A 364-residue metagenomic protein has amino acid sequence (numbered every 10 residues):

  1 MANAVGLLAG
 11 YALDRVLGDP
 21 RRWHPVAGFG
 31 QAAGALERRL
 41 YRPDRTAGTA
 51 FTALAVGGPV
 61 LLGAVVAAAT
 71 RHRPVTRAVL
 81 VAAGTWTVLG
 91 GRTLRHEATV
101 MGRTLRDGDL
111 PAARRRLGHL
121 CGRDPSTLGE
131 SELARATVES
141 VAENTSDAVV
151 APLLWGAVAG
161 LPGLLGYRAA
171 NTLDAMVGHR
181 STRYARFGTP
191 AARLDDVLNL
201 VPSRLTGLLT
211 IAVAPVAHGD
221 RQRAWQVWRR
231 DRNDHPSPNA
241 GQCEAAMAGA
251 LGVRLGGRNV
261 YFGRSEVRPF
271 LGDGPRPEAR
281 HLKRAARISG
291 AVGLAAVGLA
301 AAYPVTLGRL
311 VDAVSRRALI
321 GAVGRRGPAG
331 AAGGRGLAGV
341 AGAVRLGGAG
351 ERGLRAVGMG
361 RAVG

Functional and structural regions predicted by a protein language model:
M1-L165, A170-L173, G178-G364: Hydrophobic alpha-helical transmembrane segments
